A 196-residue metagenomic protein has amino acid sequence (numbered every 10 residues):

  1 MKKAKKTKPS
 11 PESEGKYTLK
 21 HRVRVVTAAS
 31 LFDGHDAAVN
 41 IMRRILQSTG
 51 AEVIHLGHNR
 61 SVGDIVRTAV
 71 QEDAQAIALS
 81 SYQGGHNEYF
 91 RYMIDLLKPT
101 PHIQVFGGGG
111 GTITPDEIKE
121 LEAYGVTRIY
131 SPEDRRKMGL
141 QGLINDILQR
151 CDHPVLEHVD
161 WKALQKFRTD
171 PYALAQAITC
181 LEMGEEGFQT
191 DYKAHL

Functional and structural regions predicted by a protein language model:
K2-K5, P9-N59, G187, L196: Non-catalytic terminal/interface segments that mediate subunit docking, oligomerization, and allosteric communication
K3, D73-Q75, Q176: Residue-level detector of intrinsically disordered, flexible termini and proteolytic processing junctions
P9-P11, P99-P101, P132, P154 (+1 more regions): Proline-rich intrinsically disordered, low-complexity coils
F32, V39-G142: Cofactor-cradling patches in redox/metallo enzymes
Q141-L196: Extreme N-terminal, non-catalytic leader segments that precede Walker-type/kinase nucleotide-binding cores
